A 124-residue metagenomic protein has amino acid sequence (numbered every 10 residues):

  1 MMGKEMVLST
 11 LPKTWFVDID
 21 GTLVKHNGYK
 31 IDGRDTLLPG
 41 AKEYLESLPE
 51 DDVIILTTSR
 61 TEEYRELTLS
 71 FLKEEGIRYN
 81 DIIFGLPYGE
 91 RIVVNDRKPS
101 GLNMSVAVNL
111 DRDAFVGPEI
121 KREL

Functional and structural regions predicted by a protein language model:
M1-L124: HAD-like aspartate-dependent phosphatase fold
